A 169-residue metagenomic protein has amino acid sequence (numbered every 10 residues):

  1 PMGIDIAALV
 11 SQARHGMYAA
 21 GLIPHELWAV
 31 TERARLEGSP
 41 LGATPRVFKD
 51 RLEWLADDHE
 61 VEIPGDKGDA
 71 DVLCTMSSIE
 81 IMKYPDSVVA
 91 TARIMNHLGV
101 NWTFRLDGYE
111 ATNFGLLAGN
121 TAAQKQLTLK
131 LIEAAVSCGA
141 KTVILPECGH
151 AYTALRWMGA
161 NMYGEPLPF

Functional and structural regions predicted by a protein language model:
P1-P146, H150-A154, M158-N161: Iron-sulfur-cluster electron-transfer modules
G164-F169: Short, flexible loop segments at boundaries between secondary-structure elements
